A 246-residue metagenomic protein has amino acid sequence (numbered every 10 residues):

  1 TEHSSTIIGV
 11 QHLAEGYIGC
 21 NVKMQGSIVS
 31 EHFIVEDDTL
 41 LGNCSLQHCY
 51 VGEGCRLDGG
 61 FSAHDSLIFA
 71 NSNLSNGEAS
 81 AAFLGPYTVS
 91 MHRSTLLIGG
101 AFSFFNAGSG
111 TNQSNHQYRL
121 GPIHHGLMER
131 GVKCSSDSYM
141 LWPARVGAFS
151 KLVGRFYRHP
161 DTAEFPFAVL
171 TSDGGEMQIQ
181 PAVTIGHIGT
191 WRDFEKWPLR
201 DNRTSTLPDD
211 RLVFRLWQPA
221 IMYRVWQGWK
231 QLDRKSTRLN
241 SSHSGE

Functional and structural regions predicted by a protein language model:
T1, M24-E31, E36-D233: Glycine-rich hexapeptide-repeat left-handed beta-helix
S5-T6, K23, L40, E246: Glycine-rich beta-solenoid repeat tracts in large extracellular/virion proteins
G9-V10: Long, structured ligand/cofactor-binding scaffold of large enzymes
L239-E246: Single conserved hydrophobic/aromatic residue that forms the stacking wall/gate of nucleotide- or nucleobase-binding
